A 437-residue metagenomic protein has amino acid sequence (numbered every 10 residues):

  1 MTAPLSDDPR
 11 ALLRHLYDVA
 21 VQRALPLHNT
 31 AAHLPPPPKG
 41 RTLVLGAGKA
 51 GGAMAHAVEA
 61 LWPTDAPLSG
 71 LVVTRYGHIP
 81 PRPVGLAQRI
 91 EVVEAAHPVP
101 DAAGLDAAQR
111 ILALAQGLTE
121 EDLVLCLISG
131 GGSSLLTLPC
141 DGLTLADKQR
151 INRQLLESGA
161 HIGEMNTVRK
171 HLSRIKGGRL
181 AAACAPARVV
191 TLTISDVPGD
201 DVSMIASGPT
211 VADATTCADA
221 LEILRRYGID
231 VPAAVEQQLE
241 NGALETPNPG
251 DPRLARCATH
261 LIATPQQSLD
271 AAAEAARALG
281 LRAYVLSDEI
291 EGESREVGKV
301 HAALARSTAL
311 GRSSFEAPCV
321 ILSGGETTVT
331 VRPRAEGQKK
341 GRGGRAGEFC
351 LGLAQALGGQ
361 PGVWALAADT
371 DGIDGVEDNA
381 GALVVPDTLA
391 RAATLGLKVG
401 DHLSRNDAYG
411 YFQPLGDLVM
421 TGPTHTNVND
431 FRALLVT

Functional and structural regions predicted by a protein language model:
M1-L43, G52-W62, G70, V99-E120 (+2 more regions): N-terminal glycine-/serine-/threonine-rich phosphate-binding loop
A57-A66, V84-V92, Q116, P139-R150 (+4 more regions): A glycine- and small-aliphatic-rich helix-loop capping segment at beta-alpha/alpha-beta transitions that lines
T74-E120, V168-R169: Glycine-rich oxoanion-binding loops at beta->alpha junctions
A103-D106, L112-M204, P209-A212, A390 (+5 more regions): Glycine-rich, mobile lid/loop segments that gate access to catalytic sites or pores
L143-H161, D213-G228, P333-A365: Gly/Ser/Thr-rich active-site loops/lids in small-molecule metabolic enzymes that frequently grip phosphoryl groups
A187-V190, A212-V300, A309: Accessory alpha-helical/coil subdomains and C-terminal extensions that flank or cap enzyme catalytic cores
G280-A367: Active-site segments that bind and position negatively charged phosphate/pyrophosphate groups
R342-G343, E348-T437: Internal helix-turn-beta structural module
